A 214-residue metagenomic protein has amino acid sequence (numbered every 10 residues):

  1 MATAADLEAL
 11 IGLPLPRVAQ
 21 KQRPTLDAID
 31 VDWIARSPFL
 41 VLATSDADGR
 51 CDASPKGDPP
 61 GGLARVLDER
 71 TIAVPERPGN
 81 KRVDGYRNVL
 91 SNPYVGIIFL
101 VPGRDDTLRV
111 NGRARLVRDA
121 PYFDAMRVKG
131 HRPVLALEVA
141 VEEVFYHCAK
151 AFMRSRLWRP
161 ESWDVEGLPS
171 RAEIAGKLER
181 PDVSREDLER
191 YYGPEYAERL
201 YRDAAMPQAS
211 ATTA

Functional and structural regions predicted by a protein language model:
M1-A214: Binding-site signature for planar aromatic cofactors or substrates
